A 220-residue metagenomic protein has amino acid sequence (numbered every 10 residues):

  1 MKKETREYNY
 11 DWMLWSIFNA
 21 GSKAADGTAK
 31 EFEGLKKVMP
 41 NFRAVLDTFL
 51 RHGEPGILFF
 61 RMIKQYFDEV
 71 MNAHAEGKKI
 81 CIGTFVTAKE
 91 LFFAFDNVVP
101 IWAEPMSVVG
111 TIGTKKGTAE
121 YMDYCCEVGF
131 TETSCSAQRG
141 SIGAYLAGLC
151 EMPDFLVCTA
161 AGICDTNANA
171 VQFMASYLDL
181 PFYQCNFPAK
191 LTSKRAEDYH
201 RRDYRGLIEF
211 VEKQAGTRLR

Functional and structural regions predicted by a protein language model:
M1-R220: An N-terminal assembly and electron-transfer interface module characteristic of large anaerobic redox and radical
